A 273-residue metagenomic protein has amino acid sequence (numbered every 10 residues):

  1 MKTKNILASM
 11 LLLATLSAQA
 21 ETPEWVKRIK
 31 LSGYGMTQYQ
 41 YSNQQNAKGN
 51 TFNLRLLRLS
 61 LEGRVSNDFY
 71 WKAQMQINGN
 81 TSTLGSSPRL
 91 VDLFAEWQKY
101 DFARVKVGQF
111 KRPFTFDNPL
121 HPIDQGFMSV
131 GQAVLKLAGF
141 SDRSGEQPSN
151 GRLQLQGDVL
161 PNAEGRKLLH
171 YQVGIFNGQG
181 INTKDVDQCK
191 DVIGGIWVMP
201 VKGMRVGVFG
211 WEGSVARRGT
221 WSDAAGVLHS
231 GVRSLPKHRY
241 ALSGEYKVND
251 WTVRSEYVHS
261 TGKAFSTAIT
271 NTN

Functional and structural regions predicted by a protein language model:
M1-P23: Cleavable N-terminal export/targeting peptides
A14-T15, I77, F116, S266 (+1 more regions): Alpha-helical transmembrane segments and their juxtamembrane interfaces
S17-Q19, T81-S82, A216-R217, A264: A short hydrophobic/aromatic micro-motif that marks alpha-helical segments and, especially, helix-coil
T22-I181, V186-I193, W197-V206: Outer membrane beta-barrel
W197-N273: Detector for outer-membrane/organellar transmembrane beta-barrel domains, recognizing the amphipathic beta-strand
